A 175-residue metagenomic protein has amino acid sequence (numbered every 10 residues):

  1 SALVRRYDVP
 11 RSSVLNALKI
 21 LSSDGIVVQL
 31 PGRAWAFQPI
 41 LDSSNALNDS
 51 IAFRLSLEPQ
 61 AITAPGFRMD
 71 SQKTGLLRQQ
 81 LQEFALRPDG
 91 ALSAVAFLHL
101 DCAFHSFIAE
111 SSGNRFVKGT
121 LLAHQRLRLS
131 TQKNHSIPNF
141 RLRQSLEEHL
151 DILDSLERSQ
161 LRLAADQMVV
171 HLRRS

Functional and structural regions predicted by a protein language model:
S1-T63, F67: Short linear motifs at protein or domain termini
Y7, D154-S155: Short alpha-helical segment immediately N-terminal to, or the first helix within, an HTH/HTH-like DNA-binding domain
R11, L47, A94, P138 (+1 more regions): Flexible, glycine- and charge-enriched loops at secondary-structure boundaries
A52, L142-R143: Short helix-capping and inter-helix turn/linker motifs at the boundaries of alpha-helical repeat units
I62, F67-H135, Q144-D154, L163-S175: Conserved amphipathic alpha-helical segments that form helical-bundle/coiled-coil interaction surfaces
